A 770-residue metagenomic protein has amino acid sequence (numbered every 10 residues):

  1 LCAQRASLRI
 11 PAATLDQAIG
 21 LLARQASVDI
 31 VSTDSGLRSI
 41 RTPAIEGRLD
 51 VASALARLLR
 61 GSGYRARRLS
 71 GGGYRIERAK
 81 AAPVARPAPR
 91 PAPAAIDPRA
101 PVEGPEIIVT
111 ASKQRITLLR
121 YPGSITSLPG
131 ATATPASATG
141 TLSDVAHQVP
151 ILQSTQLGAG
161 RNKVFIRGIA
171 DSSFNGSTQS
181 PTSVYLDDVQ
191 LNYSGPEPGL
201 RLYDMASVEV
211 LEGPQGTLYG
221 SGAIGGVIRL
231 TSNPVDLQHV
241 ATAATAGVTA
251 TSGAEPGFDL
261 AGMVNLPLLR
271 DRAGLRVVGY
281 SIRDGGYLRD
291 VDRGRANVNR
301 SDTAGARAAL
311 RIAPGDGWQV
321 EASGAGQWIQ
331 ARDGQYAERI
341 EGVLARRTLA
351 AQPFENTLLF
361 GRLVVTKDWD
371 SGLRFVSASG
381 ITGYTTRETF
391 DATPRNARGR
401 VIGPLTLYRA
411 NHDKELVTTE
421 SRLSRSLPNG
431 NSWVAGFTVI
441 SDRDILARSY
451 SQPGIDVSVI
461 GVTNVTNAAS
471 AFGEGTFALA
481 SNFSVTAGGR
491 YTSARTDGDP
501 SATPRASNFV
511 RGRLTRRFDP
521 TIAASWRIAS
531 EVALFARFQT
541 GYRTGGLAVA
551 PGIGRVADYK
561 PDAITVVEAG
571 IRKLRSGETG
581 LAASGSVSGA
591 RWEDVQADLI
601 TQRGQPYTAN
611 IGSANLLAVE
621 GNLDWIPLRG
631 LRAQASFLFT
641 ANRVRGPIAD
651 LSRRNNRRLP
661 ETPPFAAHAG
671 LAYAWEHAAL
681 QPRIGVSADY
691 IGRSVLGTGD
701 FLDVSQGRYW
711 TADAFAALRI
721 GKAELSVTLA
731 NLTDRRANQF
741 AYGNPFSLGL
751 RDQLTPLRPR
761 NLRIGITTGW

Functional and structural regions predicted by a protein language model:
L142, V164-F165, Y185, P198 (+3 more regions): N-terminal periplasmic accessory domains that precede and gate Gram-negative outer-membrane beta-barrel machines
F174-N175, T182, D187-P214, G262: Short acidic/polar hinge/loop motifs at secondary-structure boundaries that mediate gating or recognition
A241, S252-A331, T357-L363, L423-S432 (+4 more regions): Transmembrane beta-barrel wall of Gram-negative outer-membrane proteins
A261, V364-T393, R527, A533-Q539 (+5 more regions): Membrane-embedded beta-barrel scaffold of Gram-negative outer-membrane proteins
R295-W433, I440-D442, R572, T579-S584: Outer-membrane beta-barrel domain signature, strongest for Gram-negative TonB-dependent receptors and also present
W328-V343, S441-Y450, R495-D497, W526-E568 (+4 more regions): Surface-exposed extracellular loop regions of Gram-negative outer-membrane beta-barrel proteins, predominantly
V434, S481, V485, A583 (+3 more regions): Gram-negative outer-membrane beta-barrel transporters
D689-G697, A717-W770: C-terminal beta-signal and adjacent terminal beta-strands/loops of Gram-negative outer-membrane beta-barrel proteins
